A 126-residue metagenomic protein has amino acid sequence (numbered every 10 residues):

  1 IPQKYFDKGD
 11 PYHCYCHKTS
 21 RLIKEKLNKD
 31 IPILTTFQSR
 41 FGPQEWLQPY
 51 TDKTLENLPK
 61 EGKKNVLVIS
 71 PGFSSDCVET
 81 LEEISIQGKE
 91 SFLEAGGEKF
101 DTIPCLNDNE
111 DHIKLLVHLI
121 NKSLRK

Functional and structural regions predicted by a protein language model:
I1-K126: Extended amphipathic ligand-handling, pore-lining, and cofactor/metal-binding catalytic surfaces
